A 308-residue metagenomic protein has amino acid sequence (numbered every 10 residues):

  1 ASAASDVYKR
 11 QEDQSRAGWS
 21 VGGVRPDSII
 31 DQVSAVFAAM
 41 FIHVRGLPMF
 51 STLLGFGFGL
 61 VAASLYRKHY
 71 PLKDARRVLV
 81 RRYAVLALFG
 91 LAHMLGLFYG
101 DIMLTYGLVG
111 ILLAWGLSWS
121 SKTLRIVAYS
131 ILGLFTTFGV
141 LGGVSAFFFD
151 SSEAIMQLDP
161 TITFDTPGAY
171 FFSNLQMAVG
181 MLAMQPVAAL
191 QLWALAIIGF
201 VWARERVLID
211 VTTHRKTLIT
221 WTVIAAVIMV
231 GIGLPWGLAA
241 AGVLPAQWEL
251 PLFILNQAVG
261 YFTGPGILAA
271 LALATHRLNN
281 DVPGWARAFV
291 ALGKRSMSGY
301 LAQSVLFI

Functional and structural regions predicted by a protein language model:
A1-Y8: Short, small-residue-biased leader/transition segments that mark boundaries at the very start of proteins
S2, T220-A225, T275-L306: Functional transmembrane helices that form membrane-embedded active or gating regions
Q14-G100: Membrane helical hairpin/interfacial module
P26-M40, D165-M181, V243-F253: Juxtamembrane membrane-water interface segments that cap and precede transmembrane helices
P48-A63, M103-L117, V187-D210, V259-N280: Specific transmembrane alpha-helix
L112-G133, V201-I224: Solvent-exposed interhelical
S130-R204: Long hydrophobic alpha-helical segments that form multi-pass transmembrane helix bundles in integral membrane proteins
L218-L278, V282: Alpha-helical transmembrane segments and terminal signal-anchor/GPI-anchor hydrophobic tails, characterized by long
